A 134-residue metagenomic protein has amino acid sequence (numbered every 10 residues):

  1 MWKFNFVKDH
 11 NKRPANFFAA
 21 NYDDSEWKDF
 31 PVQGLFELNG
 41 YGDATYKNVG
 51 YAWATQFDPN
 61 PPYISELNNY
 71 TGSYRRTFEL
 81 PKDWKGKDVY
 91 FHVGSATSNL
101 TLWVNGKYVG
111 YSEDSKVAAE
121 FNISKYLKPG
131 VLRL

Functional and structural regions predicted by a protein language model:
M1-A54: Accessory carbohydrate-binding/adhesion or oligomerization-edge regions at the termini of glycan-active proteins
F4-D9, R13, I64-L134: Accessory beta-strand-rich segments of carbohydrate-active enzymes
F17, G34-F36, P62-S65, W84: A generic alpha-helix propensity feature with a strong bias for hydrophobic helices
F57-P61: Short glycine/threonine/proline-enriched tight-turn/helix- or strand-capping micro-motif at secondary-structure
